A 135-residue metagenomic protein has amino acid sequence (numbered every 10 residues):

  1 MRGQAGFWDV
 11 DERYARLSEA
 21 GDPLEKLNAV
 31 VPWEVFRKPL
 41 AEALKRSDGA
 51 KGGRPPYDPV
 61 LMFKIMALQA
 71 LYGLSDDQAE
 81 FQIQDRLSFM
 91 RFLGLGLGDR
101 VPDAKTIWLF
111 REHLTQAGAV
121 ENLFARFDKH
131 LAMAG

Functional and structural regions predicted by a protein language model:
M1-E42: Charged, often Cys/His-bearing segments associated with DNA-binding zinc-finger transcription factors
R16, P32, G53-L61, D99-D103: Secondary-structure capping and boundary motifs in well-ordered enzyme cores
D22, F63-I65, A79, D103-I107: Short, conserved catalytic/metal-binding motifs centered on acidic residues
A41-R54: Short, Lys/Arg-enriched N-terminal segment that forms or immediately precedes the first helix of a structured domain
F63-G73: Alpha-helical support elements that line or immediately flank enzyme active sites and cofactor-binding pockets
A79-F89: DNA-recognition alpha helix
L95-G135: Active-site- or DNA-interface-adjacent structural scaffold in DNA-acting proteins
